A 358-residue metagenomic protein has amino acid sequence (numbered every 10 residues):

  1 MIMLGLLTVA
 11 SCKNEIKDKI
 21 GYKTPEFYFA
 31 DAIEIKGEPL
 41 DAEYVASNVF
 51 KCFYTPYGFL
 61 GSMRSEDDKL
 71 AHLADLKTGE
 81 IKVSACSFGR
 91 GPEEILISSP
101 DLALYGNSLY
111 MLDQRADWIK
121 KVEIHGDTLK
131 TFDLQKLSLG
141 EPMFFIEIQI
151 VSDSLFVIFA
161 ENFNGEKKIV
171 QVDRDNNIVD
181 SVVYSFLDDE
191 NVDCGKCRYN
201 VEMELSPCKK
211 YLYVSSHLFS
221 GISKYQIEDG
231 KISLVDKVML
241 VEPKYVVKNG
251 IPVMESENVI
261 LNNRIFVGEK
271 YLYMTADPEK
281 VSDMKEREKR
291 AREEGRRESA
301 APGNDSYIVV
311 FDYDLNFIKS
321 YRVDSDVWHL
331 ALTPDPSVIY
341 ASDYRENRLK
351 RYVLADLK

Functional and structural regions predicted by a protein language model:
I20-A46, N316: A short helix->beta-strand "capping" segment at the edge of beta-propeller domains
E38-L70, Y273-K285: Beta-strand-rich domains and repeat architectures in extracellular enzymes and scaffolds, especially beta-propellers
N48-Y54, P100-L104, I146-S152, R198-C208 (+2 more regions): Structural signature of eukaryotic scaffold interfaces centered on beta-propeller domains
E80-N107, Q114, Q135-G140, D324-W328: Blade-loop segments of beta-propeller domains
R115-D117, I124-D153, F159-A160: Asp-box/WD-like beta-propeller blade repeats and closely related beta-sheet repeat scaffolds
E161, T275-G303, Y352: Short, conserved, GDST-rich strand-edge loop motifs in beta-rich repeat architectures
I169-R174, E293-L315: Beta-propeller blade signature
V241-V253, N316-T333: Conserved blade-ending motifs and adjacent loop-strand segments that build the rim/top face of beta-propeller domains
